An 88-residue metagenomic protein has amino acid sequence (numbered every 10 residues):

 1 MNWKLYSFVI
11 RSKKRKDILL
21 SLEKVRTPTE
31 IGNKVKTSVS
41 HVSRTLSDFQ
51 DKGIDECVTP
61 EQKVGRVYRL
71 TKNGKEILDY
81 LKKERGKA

Functional and structural regions predicted by a protein language model:
M1-K16: Short alpha-helical segments that sit at the start of domains
M1-N2, E76-A88: Amphipathic alpha-helical dimerization/coiled-coil segments that flank or bridge DNA-binding/regulatory modules
K13, E23-E30: Short capping segments at the starts of secondary-structure elements
K13-S21, E76: Pre-recognition alpha-helix immediately N-terminal to the DNA-recognition helix within helix-turn-helix or winged-helix
K34: Residues within the alpha-helical elements of helix-turn-helix
T37-Q50: Short amphipathic alpha-helical interaction segments
Q50-P60: A short, conserved structural fragment
Q62-L81: Basic, amphipathic "hinge/linker" alpha-helix immediately C-terminal to the N-terminal HTH DNA-binding motif
